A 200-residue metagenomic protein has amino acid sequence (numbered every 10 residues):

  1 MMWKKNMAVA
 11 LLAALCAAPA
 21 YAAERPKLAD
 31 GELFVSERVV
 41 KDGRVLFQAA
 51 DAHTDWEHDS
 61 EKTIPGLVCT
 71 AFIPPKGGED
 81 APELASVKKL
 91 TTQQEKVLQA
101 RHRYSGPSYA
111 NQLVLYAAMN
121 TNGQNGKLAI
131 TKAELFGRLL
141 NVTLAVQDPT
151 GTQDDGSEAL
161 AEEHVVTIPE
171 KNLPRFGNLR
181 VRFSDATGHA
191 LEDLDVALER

Functional and structural regions predicted by a protein language model:
M1-V9: Bacterial N-terminal signal peptides that target proteins for export
V9-C16: Bacterial N-terminal signal peptides
A22-R200: Exposed, flexible binding/inhibitory loops of compact, secreted disulfide-stabilized domains
